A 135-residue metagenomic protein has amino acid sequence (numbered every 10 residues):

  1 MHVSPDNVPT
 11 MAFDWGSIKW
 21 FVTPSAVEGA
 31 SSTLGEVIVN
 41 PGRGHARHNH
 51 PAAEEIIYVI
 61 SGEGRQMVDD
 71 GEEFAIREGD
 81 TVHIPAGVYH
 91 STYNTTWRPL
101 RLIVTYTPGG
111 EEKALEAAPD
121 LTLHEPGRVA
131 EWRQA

Functional and structural regions predicted by a protein language model:
M1-S32, A46, A117-A135: A short, N-terminal "cap"/entry segment at the start of jelly-roll beta-barrel domains of the cupin/DSBH fold
T10, W20, L34-I38, I56 (+3 more regions): Conserved hydrophobic/aromatic beta-strand scaffold that supports enzyme active sites
V27, A52, G71, W97-R98: Short strand-connecting beta-turns/loops that link adjacent beta-strands
A30-S32, N49-H50, T95-T96: Short glycine/proline-enriched turns and hinge-like loops at secondary-structure junctions
S32, E54, L100: Change "...and in nucleic-acid phosphodiester-cleaving endonucleases..." to "...and in nucleic-acid processing enzymes
G44, P51-E78, V88: A short beta-strand-loop-beta hairpin characteristic of the jelly-roll/cupin
E73, R77-E78, A86-E112: Ligand-binding loop in jelly-roll beta-barrel domains
